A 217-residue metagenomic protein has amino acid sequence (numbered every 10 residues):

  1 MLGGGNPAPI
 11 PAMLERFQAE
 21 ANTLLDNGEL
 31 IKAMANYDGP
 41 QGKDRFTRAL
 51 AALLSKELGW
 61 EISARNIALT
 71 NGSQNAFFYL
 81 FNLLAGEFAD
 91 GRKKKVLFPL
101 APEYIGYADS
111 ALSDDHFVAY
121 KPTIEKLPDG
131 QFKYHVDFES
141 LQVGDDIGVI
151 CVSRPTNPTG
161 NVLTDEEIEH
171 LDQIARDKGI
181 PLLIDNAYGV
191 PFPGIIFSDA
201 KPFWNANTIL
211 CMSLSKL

Functional and structural regions predicted by a protein language model:
M1-G42, S55-K56, I180: N-terminal "arm"/small-domain region of PLP-dependent enzymes with the aminotransferase-like
A33-K178, L183-N205, I209, S213: Conserved core of the PLP fold type I
